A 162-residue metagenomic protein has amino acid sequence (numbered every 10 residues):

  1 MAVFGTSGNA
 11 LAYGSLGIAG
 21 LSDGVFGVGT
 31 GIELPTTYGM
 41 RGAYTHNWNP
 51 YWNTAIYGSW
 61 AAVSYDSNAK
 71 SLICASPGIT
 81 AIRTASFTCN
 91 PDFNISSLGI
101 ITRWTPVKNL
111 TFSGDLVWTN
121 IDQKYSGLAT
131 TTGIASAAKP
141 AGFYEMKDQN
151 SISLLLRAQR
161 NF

Functional and structural regions predicted by a protein language model:
M1-L98: Detector for outer-membrane/organellar transmembrane beta-barrel domains, recognizing the amphipathic beta-strand
A2-F4, D66-K70, K124-T132, A137-A138 (+1 more regions): Outer-membrane beta-barrel and related beta-rich outer-membrane complex signature in Gram-negative bacteria
A43, G99-I101, R157-Q159: Outer-membrane beta-barrel architecture
Y51-T54, K108-F112: Repeated loop/turn-to-beta-strand initiation elements of outer-membrane beta-barrel proteins
G58-S64, W118-D122, R160-F162: Transmembrane beta-strands of outer-membrane beta-barrel pores
C74, C89, S126-L128, T132 (+2 more regions): Short acidic-glycine motifs
T102, G114-L116: Conserved beta-strand->loop/alpha-helix structural units within folded catalytic cores of enzymes with alpha/beta
D148-F162: Outer-membrane beta-barrel "beta-signal"
